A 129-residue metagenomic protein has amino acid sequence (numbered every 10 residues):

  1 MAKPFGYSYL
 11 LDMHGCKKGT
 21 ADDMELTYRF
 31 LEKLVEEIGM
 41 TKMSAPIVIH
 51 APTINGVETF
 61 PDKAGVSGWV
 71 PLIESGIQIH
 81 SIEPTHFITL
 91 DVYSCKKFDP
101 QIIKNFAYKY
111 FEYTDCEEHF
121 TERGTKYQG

Functional and structural regions predicted by a protein language model:
M1-G129: Polybasic/polar functional segments that serve as interface/processing modules
